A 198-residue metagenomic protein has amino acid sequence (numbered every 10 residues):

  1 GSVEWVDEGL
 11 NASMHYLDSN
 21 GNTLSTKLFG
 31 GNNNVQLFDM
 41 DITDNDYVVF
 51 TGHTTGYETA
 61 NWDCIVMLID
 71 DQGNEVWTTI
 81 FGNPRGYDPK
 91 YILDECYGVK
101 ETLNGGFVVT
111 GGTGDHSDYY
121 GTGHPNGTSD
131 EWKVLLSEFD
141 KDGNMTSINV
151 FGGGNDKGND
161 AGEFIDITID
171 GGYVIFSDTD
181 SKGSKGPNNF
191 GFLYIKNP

Functional and structural regions predicted by a protein language model:
G1-P198: A sequence-level/structural motif corresponding to short, flexible coil/turn segments enriched in small polar residues
